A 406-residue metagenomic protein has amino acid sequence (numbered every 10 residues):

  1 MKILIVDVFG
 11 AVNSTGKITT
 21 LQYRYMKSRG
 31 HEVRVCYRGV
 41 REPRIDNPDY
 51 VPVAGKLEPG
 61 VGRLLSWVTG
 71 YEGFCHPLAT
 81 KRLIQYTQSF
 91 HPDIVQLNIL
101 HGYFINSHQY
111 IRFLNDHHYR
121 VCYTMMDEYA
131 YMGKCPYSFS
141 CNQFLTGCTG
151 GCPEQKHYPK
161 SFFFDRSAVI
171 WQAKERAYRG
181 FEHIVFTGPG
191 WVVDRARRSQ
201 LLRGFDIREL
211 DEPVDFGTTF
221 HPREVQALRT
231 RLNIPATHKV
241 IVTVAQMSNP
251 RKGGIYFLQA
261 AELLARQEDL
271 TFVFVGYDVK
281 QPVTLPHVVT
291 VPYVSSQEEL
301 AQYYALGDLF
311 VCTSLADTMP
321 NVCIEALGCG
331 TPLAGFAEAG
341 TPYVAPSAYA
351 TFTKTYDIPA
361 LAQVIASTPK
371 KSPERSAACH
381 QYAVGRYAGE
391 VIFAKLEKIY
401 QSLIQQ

Functional and structural regions predicted by a protein language model:
A130, L145-V225: Donor nucleotide-sugar binding/catalytic pocket of nucleotide-sugar-dependent glycosyltransferases
V214, P235-K252, L258-A261: Conserved donor-binding/catalytic core segment of Leloir-type glycosyltransferases
G276-A301: Nucleotide-activated donor-binding/catalytic signature segment of Leloir-type glycosyltransferases, i.e., the conserved
Q302-G307: Short alpha-helical donor nucleotide-sugar binding micro-motif in glycosyltransferases
L315: Aromatic "clamp/platform" in nucleotide-sugar-dependent glycosyltransferases that forms part of the donor/acceptor
P332-G335: Short hydrophobic beta-strand element within catalytic cores of glycosyltransferases and related nucleotide-activated
S347-I358, A366-K371: Conserved acidic donor-binding segment of nucleotide-sugar-dependent glycosyltransferases
P373-R386, K395-K398: A short, well-ordered alpha-helix in the C-terminal region of glycosyltransferases
